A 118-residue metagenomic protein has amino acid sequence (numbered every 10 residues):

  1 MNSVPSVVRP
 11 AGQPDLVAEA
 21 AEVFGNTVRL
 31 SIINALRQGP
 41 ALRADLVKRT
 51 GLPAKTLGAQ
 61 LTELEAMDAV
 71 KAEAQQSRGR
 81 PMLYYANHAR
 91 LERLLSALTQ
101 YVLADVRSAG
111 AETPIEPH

Functional and structural regions predicted by a protein language model:
M1-L16, N34, Y85-H118: Amphipathic alpha-helical dimerization/coiled-coil segments that flank or bridge DNA-binding/regulatory modules
D15-T56, Q76-A89: N-terminal helix-turn-helix DNA-binding core of bacterial DNA-binding proteins
R37-A41, D68, V106: A short beta-strand-loop micro-motif that forms or neighbors metal/cofactor- and ligand-binding patches at active-site
K48, E65-A66: Alpha-helical residues within the helix-turn-helix
Q60: Residues within the DNA-recognition helix of helix-turn-helix
A66-Q75: A short, conserved structural fragment
